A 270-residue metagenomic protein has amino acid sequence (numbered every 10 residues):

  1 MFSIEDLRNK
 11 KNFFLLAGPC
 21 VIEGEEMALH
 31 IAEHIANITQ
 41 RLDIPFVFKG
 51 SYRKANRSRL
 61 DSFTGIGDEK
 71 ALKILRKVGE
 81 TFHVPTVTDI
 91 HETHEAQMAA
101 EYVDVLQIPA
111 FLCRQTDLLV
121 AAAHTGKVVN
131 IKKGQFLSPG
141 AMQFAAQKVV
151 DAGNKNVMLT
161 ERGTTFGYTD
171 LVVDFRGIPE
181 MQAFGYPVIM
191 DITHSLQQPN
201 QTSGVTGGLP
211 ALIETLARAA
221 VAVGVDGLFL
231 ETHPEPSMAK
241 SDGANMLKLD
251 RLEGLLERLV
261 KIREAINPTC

Functional and structural regions predicted by a protein language model:
M1-L16, K73, E264-C270: N-terminal amphipathic alpha-helix/helix-capping segment at the start of soluble metabolic enzymes
R8, A219-C270: Structured C-terminal cap/extension of enzyme domains
R8, G126, N130-T232: Catalytic alpha/beta core domains of metabolic enzymes, predominantly
L15, P19-A28, F46-D68, T232-G243: Glycine-rich, proline-tolerant flexible connector loops at the mouths of alpha/beta enzymes
L16, V47-K49, V87, Q107 (+4 more regions): Conserved beta-strand positions in the central sheet of alpha/beta enzyme cores
H34-L42, D61-V87, A122-V128, I178-M190 (+2 more regions): Alpha-helix-loop-beta-strand connector modules within alpha/beta enzyme cores
L60-E69, V105-L112, Y168-F175, L196-V221 (+2 more regions): Active-site-adjacent loop and "lid" segments of alpha/beta metabolic enzymes
I66-G67, T81-E95, D104-D117, V128-P139 (+1 more regions): Catalytic beta/alpha-barrel core
